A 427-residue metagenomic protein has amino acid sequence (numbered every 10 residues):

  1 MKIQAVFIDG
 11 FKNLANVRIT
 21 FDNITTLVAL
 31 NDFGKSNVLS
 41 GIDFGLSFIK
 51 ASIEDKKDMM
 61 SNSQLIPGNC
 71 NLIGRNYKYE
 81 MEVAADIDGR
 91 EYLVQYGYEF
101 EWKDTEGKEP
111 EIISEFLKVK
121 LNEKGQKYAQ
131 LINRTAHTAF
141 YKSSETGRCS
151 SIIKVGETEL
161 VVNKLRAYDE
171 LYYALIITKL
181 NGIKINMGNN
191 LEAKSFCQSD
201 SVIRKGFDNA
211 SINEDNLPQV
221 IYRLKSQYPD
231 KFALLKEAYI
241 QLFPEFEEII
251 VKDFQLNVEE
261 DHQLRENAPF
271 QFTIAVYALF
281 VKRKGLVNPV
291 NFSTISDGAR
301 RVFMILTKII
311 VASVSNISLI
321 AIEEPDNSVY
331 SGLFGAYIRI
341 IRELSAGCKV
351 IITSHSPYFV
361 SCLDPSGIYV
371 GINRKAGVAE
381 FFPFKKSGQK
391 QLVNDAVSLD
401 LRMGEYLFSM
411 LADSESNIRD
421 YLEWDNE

Functional and structural regions predicted by a protein language model:
M1-E54, Q271-E427: Switch/communication elements of ASCE P-loop NTPase nucleotide-binding domains
F7, F116-L117, K184, E247-I250 (+2 more regions): Residues embedded in well-ordered beta-strands within globular domains across many folds
G10, M81-G89, V119-L121, V281-G285: Short acidic, glycine-rich loop/turn motifs
T20, E91-E99, E123-T138, K142 (+3 more regions): Short amphipathic beta-strand/extended segments with alternating polar/hydrophobic composition
S40-E109: Conserved P-loop NTP-binding catalytic core
R90-N122, S143, N257-F280, A376-K385: Short, well-ordered strand-loop elements centered on a beta-strand within folded domains, enriched for acidic residues
Q95-E247: Electropositive, glycine-dotted interaction segments that contact anionic polymers or phosphate-rich ligands
D215-F292, R402, M410-A412, S416-N417 (+2 more regions): Extended helical coiled-coil dimerization/tether regions that scaffold and oligomerize large DNA-maintenance assemblies
